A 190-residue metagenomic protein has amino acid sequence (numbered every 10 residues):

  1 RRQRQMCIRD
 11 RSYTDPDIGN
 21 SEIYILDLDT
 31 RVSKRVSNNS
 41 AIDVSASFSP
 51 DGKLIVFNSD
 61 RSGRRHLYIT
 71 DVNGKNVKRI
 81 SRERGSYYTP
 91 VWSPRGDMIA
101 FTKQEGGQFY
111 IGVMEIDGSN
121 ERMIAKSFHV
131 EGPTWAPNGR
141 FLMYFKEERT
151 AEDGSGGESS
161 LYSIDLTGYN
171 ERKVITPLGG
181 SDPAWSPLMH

Functional and structural regions predicted by a protein language model:
R1-I8: Short, small-residue-biased leader/transition segments that mark boundaries at the very start of proteins
R9-R11, G52-V56, G96-I99, G139-M143: Hydrophobic beta-strand positions that form the internal "hydrophobic ladder" of WD40/Gbeta-like beta-propeller blades
S12-T14, N58, T102, F145 (+1 more regions): Residue-level marker for isolated small/hydroxyl-bearing positions within beta-strands of beta-sheet-rich domains
P16-S21, D60-R65, Q104-F109, E152-E158: Short, solvent-exposed loop/turn segments at conserved positions within beta-propeller repeat blades
L26-V44, T70-Y88, V113-H129, S163-S181 (+1 more regions): Multi-bladed beta-propeller domains
S49, S93-R95, A136-N138, S186-L188: Structural WD40 beta-propeller signal
T102-G112, E131-A136, F145-E148: Loop/turn-rich, solvent-exposed surfaces of beta-rich toroidal or solenoidal domains
